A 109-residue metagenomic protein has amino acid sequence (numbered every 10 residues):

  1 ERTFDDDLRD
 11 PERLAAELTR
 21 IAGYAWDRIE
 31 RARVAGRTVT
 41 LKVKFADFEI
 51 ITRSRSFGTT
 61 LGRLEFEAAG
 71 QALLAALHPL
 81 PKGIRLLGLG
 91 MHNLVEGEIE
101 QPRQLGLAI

Functional and structural regions predicted by a protein language model:
E1-I84, L94-P102, A108: DNA-contacting surface of Y-family translesion DNA polymerases
